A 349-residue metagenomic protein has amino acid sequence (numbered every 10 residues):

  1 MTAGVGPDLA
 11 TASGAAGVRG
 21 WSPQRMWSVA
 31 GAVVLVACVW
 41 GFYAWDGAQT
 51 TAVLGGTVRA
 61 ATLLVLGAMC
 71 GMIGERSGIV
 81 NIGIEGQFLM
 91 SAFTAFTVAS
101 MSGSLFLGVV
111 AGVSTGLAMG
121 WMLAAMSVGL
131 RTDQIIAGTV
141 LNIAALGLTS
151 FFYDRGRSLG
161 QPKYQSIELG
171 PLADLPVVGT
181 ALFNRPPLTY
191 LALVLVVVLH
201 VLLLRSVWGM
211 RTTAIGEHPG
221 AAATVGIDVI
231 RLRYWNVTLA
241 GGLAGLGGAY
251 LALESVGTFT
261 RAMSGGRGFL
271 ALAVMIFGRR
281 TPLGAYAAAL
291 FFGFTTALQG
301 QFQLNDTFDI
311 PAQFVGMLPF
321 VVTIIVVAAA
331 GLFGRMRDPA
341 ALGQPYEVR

Functional and structural regions predicted by a protein language model:
M1-C38, E217, T224-R231, F302-R349: Cytosolic-side transmembrane-helix boundaries in multi-pass membrane proteins
W45-G56, D154, L203, A240-A273 (+3 more regions): Inter-helical junctions in multi-pass inner-membrane proteins, predominant in energy-converting antiporter-like
A52-V109, L117-I135, I276-R280, A329: Single transmembrane alpha-helix segments in multi-pass membrane proteins
A60-M72, G86-F93, S114-W121, V197 (+5 more regions): Hydrophobic alpha-helical segments embedded in the membrane of multi-pass proteins
I73-T94, V128-L141, R211, W235 (+4 more regions): Short, non-helical or kinked segments that cap or interrupt transmembrane helices
A124-A125, G129-D154, P162-S166, A192 (+3 more regions): Pore- or pathway-lining transmembrane helices of multi-pass membrane proteins that form conduits for solutes/ions
A145-R205, N305-V315, P339-R349: Transmembrane helix-bundle core of multi-pass membrane transporters and related energy-transducing complexes
A181-F259, P282-L283, A287: Helix-loop-helix "hairpin" substructures at the membrane interface of multi-pass membrane proteins
